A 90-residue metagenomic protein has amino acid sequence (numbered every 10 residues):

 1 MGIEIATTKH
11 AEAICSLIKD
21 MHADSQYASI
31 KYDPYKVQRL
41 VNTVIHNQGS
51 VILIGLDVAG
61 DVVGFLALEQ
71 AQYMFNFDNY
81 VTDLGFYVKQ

Functional and structural regions predicted by a protein language model:
M1-S16: A short beta-loop-alpha structural element at the N-terminal edge of CoA-dependent acyl/N-acetyltransferase catalytic
T7, Q70-Q72: Short, low-complexity Ser/Thr-rich regulatory SLiMs
L17-D20, T43: Residues within well-ordered alpha-helical secondary structure of globular protein domains
H22-V41: Conserved GNAT-fold acetyl-CoA-binding loop/helix
N42-I54: A short helix-loop-beta-strand connector motif used in the catalytic cores of GNAT acetyltransferases and, in some
I54, D61-Q70: Conserved beta-strand in the GNAT
Q72-D83: A conserved beta-turn-beta hairpin within the catalytic core of GNAT-like acetyltransferases that forms part
L84-Q90: A short, internal acetyl-CoA/4′-phosphopantetheine-binding micro-motif in the GNAT/acyltransferase core
